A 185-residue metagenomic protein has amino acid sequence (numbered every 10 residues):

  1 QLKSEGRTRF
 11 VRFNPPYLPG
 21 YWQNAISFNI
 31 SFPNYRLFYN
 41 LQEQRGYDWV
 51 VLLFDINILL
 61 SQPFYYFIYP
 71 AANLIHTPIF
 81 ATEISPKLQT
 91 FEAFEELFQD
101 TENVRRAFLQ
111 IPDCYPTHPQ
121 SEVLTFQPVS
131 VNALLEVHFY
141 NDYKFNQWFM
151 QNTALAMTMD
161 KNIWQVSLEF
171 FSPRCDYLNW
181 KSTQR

Functional and structural regions predicted by a protein language model:
Q1-I30, N34-R185: Active-site-proximal loop/hinge segments that shape catalytic or ion-binding/gating pockets
